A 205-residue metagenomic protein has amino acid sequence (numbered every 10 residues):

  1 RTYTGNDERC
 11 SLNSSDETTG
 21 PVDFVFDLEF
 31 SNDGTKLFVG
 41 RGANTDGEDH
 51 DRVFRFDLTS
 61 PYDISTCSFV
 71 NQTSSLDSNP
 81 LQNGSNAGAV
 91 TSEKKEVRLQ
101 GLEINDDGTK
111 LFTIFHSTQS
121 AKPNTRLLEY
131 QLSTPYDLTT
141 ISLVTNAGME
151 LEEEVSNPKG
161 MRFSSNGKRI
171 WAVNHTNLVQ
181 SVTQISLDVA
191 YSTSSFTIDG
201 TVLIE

Functional and structural regions predicted by a protein language model:
R1-Y3, R55-C67, Y130-T140, Q184-F196: Short loop/turn segments immediately following beta-strands, especially the blade-tip and inter-blade linker loops
G5-T19, N71-S92, S142-E152, D199-E205: A short beta-strand motif characteristic of beta-propeller blades
S14-E29, A87-E103, E154-R162: Signature of short aromatic-glycine-proline-rich micro-motifs recurring in repeat-based ectodomains
V25, H50-V53, L99, T125-L127 (+1 more regions): Glycine-centered small-residue motifs that form tight turns and secondary-structure capping sites at repeat-unit
F30-D33, I104-D107, S165-N166: Residue-level detector of Asp-centered blade-edge/turn motifs that repeat once per structural unit in beta-propeller
G40, I114, V173: Extracellular/lumenal and peripheral-membrane lipid-interaction modules
A43-H50, S117-N124, T176-V179: Short glycine/acidic-enriched loop and turn motifs that connect beta-strands
